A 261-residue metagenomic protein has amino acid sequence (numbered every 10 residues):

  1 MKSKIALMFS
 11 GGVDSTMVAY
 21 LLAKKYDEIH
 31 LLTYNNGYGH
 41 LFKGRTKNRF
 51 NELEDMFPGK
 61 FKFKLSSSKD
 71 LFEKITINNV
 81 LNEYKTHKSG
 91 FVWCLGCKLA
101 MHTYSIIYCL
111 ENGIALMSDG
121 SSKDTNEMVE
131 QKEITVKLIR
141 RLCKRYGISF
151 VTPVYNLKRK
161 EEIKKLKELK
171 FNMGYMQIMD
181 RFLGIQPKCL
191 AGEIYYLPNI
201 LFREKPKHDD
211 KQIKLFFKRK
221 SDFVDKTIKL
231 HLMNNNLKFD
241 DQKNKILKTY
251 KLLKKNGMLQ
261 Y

Functional and structural regions predicted by a protein language model:
M1-Y261: Nucleotide-activated chemistry modules centered on ATP-dependent adenylation/adenylyltransferase
